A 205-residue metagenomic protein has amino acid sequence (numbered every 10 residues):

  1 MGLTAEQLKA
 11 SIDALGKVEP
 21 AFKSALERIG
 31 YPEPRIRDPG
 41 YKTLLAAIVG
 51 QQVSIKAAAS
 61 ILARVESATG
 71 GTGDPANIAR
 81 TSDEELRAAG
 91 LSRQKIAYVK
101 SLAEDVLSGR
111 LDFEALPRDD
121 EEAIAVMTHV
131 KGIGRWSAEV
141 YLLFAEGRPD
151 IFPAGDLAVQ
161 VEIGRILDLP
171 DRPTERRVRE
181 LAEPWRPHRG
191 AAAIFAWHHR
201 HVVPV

Functional and structural regions predicted by a protein language model:
M1-G40, H201-V205: Intrinsically disordered, low-complexity, charged terminal extensions of DNA damage-control enzymes
L3, G16, V53-S67: Short, compositionally biased strand/turn segments that nucleate or flank brief secondary-structure elements
A5-L8, E19-F22, A58, D156 (+2 more regions): Alpha-helix initiation and N-capping motif
E19, K23, K42-A46, A59-L62: Short amphipathic alpha-helical segments
G40-I48, T81-E85: Glycine-/proline-rich flexible loop or hinge segments
A46-I61, R87-K95, A192: A short secondary-structure junction motif
E66-V205: Catalytic cores of DNA base-excision repair glycosylases
